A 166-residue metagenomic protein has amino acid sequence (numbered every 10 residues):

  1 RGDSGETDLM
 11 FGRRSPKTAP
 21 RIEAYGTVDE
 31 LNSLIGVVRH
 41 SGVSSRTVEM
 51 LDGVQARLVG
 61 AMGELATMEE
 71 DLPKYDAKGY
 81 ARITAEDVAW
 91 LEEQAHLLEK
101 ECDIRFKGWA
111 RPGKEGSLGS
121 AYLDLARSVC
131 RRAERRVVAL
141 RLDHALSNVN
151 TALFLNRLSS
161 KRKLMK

Functional and structural regions predicted by a protein language model:
R1-K166: Phosphate/pyrophosphate-binding loop motifs in nucleotide- or prenyl diphosphate-using proteins
